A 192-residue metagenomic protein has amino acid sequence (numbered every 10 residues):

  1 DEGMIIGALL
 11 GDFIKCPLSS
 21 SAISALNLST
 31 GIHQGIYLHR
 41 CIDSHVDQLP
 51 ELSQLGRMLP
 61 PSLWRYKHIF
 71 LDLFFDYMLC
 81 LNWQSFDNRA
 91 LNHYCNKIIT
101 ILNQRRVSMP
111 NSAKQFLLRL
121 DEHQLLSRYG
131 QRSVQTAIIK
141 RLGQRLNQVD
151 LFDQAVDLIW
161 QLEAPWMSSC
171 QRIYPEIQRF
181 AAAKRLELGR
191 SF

Functional and structural regions predicted by a protein language model:
D1-L81, L158-F192: An N-terminal structural lobe/cap that precedes and organizes the functional/catalytic core across diverse proteins
I6-A8, N88-L91, L151-A155: Short coil/turn segments at secondary-structure boundaries
M58-L120: Active-site-proximal alpha-helical scaffolds that flank and shape metal-associated catalytic sites
D87, E122-Q124, G189: Juxtamembrane/interfacial segments around transmembrane helices
C95-A182: An amphipathic alpha-helical core segment
